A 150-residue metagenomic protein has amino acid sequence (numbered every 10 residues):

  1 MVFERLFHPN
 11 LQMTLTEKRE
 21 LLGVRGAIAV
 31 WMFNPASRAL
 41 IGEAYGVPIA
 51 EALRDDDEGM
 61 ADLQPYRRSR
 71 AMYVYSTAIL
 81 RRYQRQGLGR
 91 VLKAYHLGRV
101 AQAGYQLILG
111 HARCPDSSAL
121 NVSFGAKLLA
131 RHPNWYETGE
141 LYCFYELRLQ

Functional and structural regions predicted by a protein language model:
M1-Y45: Short amphipathic alpha-helix that is part of the acyltransferase structural core
A39-S76, Q84, W135-T138: Conserved acyl-donor/pantetheine-binding loop and adjacent beta-alpha core of acyl/acetyltransferases and related
Y75, L80, R113: Residue-level recognition of the GNAT/N-acetyltransferase active site
I79, R85-G98: Conserved acetyl-CoA-binding loop-helix of GNAT-fold acetyltransferases
Q84, L109-A119, N134-E137: Conserved beta-strand-loop-alpha-helix junction that forms the acyl-donor binding cleft
Q106: Short acidic/polar active-site loop segments enriched in Thr and Asp
V122-R131: Conserved acetyl-CoA-binding loop of GNAT-fold acetyltransferases
P133-Q150: C-terminal "cap" of GNAT-fold acetyltransferases
